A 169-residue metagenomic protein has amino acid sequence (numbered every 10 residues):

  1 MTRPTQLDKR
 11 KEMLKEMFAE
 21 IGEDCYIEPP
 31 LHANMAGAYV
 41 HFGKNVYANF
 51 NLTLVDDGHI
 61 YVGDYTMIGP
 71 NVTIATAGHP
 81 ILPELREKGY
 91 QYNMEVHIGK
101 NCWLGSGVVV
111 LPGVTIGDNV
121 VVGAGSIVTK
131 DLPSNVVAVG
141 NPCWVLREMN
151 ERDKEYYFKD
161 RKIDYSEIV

Functional and structural regions predicted by a protein language model:
M1-D24, C143-V169: Terminal amphipathic alpha-helical/low-complexity segments used for targeting or macromolecular assembly
P4, L31-F42, Y47-T115, N141-P142 (+1 more regions): Flexible, glycine/small-residue-enriched loop-and-beta-strand segment within the central core of proteins
Y26-E28: Conserved short histidine dyad/triad with adjacent acidic residue
W103, V121, V137-V139: Short-chain dehydrogenase/reductase
L111, G123, V128-T129, L146: Short hydrophobic beta-strand segments in globular cytosolic domains
G117-V120, P133-N135: Conserved catalytic segment of ABC-fold P-loop ATPases
L132-S134, V139-P142: Acidic, glycine-centered active-site loop in nucleotide-sugar glycosyltransferases
